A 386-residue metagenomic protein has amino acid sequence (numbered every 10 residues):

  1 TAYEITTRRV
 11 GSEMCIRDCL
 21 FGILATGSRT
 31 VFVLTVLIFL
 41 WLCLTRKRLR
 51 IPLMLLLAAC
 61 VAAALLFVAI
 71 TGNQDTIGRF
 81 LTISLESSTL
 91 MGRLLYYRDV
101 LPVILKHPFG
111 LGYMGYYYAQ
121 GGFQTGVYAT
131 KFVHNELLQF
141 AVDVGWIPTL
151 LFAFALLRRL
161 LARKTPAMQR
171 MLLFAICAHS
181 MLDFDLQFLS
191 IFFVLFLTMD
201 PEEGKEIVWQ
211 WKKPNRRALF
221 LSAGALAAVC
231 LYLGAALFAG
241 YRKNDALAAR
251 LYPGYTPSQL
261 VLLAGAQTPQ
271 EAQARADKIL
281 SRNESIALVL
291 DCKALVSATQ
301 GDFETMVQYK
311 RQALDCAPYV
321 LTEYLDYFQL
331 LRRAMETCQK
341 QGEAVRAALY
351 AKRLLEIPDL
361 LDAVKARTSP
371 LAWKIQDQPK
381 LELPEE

Functional and structural regions predicted by a protein language model:
T1-G11, C15-I16: Single conserved hydrophobic/aromatic residue that forms the stacking wall/gate of nucleotide- or nucleobase-binding
R8, L34-T35, F39-L42, T165-L221: Transmembrane alpha-helices of multi-pass inner-membrane enzymes
R17-C43, A69-I70, W146, M181-I191 (+1 more regions): Helix-loop-helix junctions and helix-breaking kinks within/between transmembrane helices of multi-pass membrane
L20, Y128-L160: A conserved mid-to-late transmembrane alpha helix and its immediate loop/hinge that forms the functional core
I38-F39, A64-R98, A119, Y241-N244: Flexible juxtamembrane loops connecting transmembrane helices in multi-pass membrane enzymes that build or modify
L56-F67, P214-G240: Internal/C-terminal transmembrane anchor helices
G92-T130, V144-L150: TM-adjacent membrane-interface loops and short helices in multi-pass inner/ER membrane proteins
W146-F174, T322, F328: Hydrophobic transmembrane alpha-helices and their immediate junctions
